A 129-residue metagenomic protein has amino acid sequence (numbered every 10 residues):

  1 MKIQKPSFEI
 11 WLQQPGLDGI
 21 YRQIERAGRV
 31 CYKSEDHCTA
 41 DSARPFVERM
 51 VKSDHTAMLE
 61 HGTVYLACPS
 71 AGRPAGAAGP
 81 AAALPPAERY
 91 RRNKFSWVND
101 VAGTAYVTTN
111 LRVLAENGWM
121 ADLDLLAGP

Functional and structural regions predicted by a protein language model:
M1-P129: A conserved ligand/cofactor-binding region detector
